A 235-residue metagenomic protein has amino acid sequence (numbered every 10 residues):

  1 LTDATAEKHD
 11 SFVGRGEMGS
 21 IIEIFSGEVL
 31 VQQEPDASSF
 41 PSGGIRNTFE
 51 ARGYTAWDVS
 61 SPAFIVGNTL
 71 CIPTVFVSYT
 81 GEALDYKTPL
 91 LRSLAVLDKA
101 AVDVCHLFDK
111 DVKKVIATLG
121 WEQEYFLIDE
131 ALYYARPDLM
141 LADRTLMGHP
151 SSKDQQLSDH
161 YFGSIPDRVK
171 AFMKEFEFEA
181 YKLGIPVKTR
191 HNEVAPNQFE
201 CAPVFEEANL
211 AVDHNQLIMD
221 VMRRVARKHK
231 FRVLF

Functional and structural regions predicted by a protein language model:
T2-A6, S11: Short linear motifs in low-complexity or flexible loops
F12-F235: Glycine-rich, acidic/polar active-site loops that bind/position phosphate-bearing ligands
